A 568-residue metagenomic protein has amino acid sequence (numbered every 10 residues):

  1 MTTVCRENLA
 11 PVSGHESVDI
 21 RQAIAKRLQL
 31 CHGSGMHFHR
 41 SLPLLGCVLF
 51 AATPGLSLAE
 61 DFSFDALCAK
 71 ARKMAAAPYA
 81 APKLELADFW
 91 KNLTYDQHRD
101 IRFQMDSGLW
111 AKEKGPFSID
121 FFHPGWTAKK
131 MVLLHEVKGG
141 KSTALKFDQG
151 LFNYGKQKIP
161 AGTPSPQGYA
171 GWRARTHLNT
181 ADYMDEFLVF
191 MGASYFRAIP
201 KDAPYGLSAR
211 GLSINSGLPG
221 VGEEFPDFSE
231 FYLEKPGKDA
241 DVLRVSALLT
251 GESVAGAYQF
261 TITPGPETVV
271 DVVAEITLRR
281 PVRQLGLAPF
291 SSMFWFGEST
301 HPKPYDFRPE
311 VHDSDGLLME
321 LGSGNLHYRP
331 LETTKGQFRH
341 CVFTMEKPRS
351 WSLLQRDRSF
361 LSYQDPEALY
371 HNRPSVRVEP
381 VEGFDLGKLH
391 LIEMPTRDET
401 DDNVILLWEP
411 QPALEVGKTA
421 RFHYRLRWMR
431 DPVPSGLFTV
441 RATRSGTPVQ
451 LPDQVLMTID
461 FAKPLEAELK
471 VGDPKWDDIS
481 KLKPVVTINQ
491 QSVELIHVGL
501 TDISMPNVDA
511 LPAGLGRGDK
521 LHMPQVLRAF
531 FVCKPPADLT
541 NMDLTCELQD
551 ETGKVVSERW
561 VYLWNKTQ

Functional and structural regions predicted by a protein language model:
A52-P54: N-terminal signal peptide c-region/cleavage motif recognized by signal peptidases
E60-Y95, R99-Q104, F122, S362-Q568: Terminal accessory/anchoring regions of large secretory-pathway or extracellular enzymes
A75-P219: Solvent-exposed N-terminal domain segments of exported/luminal and surface proteins
D96, V189, R283, L287-T419 (+2 more regions): A contiguous, surface-exposed recognition patch within enzymatic or periplasmic domains that forms
A209-P264, D385-R397, D401-D402: Extended, loop-rich substrate-binding clefts of extracytoplasmic carbohydrate-active enzymes
A247-M293: Acidic, contiguous internal or C-terminal segments within carbohydrate-active enzymes that form a structured patch used
